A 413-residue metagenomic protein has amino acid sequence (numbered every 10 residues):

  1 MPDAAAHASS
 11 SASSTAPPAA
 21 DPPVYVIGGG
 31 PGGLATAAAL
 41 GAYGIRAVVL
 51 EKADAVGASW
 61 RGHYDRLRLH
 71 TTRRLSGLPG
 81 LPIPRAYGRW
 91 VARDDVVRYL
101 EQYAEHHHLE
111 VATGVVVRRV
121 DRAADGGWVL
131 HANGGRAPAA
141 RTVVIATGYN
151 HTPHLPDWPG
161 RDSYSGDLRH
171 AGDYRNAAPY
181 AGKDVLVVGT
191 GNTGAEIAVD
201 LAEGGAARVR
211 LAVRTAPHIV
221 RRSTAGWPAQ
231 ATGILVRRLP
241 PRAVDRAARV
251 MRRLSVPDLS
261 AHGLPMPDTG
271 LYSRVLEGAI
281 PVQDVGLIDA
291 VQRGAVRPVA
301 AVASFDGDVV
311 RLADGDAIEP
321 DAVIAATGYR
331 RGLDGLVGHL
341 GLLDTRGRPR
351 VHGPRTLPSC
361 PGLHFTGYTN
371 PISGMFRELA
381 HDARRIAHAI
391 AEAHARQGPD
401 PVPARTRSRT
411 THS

Functional and structural regions predicted by a protein language model:
P2-H7, A16-A53, G57-S59, G88-W227 (+1 more regions): Flavin (primarily FAD) cofactor-binding/catalytic cores of flavoenzymes
A55-P82, E110: Redox-cofactor-proximal catalytic regions of oxidoreductases
P82-G88: A short acidic, helix-capping loop that chelates divalent metal ions and anchors anionic groups
